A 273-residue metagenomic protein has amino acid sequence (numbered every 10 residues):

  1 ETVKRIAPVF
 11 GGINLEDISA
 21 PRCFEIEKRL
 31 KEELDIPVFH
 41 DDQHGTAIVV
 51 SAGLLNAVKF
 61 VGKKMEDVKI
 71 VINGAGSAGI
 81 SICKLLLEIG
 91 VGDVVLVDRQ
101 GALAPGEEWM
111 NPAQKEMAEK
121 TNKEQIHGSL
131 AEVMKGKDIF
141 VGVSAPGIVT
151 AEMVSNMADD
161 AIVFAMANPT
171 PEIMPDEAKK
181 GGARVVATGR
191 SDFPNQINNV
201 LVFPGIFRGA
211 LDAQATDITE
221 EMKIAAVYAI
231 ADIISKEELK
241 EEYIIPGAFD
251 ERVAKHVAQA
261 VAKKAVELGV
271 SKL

Functional and structural regions predicted by a protein language model:
E1, P21-E25, G45-V49, N73 (+13 more regions): Conserved active-site and cofactor/substrate-binding residues in soluble primary-metabolism enzymes
E1-V68: Glycine/serine-rich phosphate-binding loop and adjoining beta1-alpha1 elements at the start of nucleotide-handling
N14-D17, V38-D41, I72, L96 (+4 more regions): General beta-strand structural signal in soluble alpha/beta enzymes
D17-A20, D41-H44, R99-A102, A145-P146 (+2 more regions): Short, ordered loop/turn segments at secondary-structure junctions
R22-L34, D41-H44, A104-Q125, K223 (+3 more regions): A cross-family phosphate/adenosyl-ligand binding-site feature
D41-D42, V61, A165-L273: Adenosine-phosphate binding glycine-rich loop
I48-A145, K272: Glycine-rich phosphate/diphosphate-binding loop of Rossmann-like nucleotide-binding domains
K115-R184, R190-D192: Rossmann-like adenosine-cofactor binding region
